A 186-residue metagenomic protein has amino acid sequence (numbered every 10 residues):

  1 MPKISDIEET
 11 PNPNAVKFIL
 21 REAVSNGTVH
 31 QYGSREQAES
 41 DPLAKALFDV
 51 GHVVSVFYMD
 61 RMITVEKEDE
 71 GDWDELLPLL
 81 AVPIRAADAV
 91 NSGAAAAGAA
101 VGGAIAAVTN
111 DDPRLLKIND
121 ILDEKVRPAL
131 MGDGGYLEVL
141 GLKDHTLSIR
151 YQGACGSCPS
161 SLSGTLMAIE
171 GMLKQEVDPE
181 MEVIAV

Functional and structural regions predicted by a protein language model:
M1-V186: Domain-level signature for proteins that mediate thiol-based redox and metal-cofactor handling
